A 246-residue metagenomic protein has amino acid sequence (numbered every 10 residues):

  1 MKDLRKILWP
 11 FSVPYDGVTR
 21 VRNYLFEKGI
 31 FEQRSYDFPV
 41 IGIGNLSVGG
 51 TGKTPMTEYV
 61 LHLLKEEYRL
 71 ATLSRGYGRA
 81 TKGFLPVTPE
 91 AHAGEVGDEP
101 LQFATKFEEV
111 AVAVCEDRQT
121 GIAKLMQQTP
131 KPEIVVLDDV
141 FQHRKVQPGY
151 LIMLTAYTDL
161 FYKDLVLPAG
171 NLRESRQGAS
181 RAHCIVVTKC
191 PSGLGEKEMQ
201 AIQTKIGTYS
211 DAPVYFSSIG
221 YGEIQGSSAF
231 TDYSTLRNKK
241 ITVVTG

Functional and structural regions predicted by a protein language model:
M1-P39: A transmembrane-helix-recognition feature enriched in membrane-embedded lipid enzymes and envelope glyco-/phospholipid
M1-S12, K189-T245: C-terminal lobe/tail of nucleotide-utilizing enzymes
P14, T54, F103, D138 (+3 more regions): Residue-level signal for inorganic ion chemistry
N23-P89, S192: Walker A (P-loop) phosphate-binding motif
Q33-D37, K145, T235: Short, flexible hinge/linker loops that cap or flank conserved catalytic cores
R69, A111, P213-Y215: Conserved beta-strand segments of alpha/beta enzyme cores
A71-L73, M153, T242-V244: Conserved beta-strand elements of the Class I
G76-S210: Phosphate/Mg2+-binding loops and adjacent switch elements in nucleotide/diphosphate-handling enzyme cores
